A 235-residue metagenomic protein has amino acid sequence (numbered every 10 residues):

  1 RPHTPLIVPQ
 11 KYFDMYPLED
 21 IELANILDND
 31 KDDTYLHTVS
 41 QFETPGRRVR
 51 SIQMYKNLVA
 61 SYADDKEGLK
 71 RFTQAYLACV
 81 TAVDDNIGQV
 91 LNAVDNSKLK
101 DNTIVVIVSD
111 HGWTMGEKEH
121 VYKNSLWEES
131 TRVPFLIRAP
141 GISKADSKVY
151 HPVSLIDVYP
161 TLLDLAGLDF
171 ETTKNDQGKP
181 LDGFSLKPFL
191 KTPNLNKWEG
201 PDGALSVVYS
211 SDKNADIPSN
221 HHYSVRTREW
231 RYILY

Functional and structural regions predicted by a protein language model:
R1-N102, V106-P152, L165-Q177, L234: Active-site-proximal cap/lid insertion segments
H111-E117, K144, I156-Y159, D164-Y235: C-terminal cap/loop subdomain of S1 sulfatases and analogous C-terminal strand-loop tails that border
